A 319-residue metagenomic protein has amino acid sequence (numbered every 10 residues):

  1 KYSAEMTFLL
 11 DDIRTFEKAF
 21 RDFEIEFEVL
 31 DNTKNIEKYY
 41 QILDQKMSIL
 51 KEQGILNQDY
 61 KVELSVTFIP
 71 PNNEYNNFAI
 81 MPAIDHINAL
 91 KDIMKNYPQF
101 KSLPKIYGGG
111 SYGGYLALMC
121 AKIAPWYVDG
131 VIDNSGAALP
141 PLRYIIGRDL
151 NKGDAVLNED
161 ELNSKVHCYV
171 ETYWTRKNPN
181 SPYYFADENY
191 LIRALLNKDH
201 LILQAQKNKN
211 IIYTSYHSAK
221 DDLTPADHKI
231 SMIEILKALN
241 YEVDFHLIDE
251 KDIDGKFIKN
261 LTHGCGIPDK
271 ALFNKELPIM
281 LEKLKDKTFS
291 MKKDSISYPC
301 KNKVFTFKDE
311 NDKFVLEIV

Functional and structural regions predicted by a protein language model:
Y2-K46, P278-V319: Flexible, membrane-associating and regulatory peripheral segments of lipid-active enzymes
D12-Y97: Alpha/beta-hydrolase active-site loop
L90, M94, C120-A121, I233: A conserved amphipathic alpha-helix that caps or lines the catalytic cleft of carbohydrate- and lipid-modifying enzymes
Q99-S111: Alpha/beta-hydrolase fold nucleophile elbow
G108, N134-S135, Y216: Alpha/beta-hydrolase-fold catalytic nucleophile elbow
G109-M119: Glycine-rich nucleophile elbow surrounding the catalytic serine of serine-hydrolase chemistry
M119-D187: Hydrolase active-site cap/lid region
L157-K275, I279-V319: Serine-hydrolase catalytic core
